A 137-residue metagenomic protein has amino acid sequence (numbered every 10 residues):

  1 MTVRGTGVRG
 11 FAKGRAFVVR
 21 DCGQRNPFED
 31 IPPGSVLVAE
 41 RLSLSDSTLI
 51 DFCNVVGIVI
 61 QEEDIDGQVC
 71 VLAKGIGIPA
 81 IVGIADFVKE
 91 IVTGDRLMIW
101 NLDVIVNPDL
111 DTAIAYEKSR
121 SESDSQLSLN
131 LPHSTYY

Functional and structural regions predicted by a protein language model:
V3-S35, E40-Y137: Acidic, glycine-rich flexible loop/linker segments
